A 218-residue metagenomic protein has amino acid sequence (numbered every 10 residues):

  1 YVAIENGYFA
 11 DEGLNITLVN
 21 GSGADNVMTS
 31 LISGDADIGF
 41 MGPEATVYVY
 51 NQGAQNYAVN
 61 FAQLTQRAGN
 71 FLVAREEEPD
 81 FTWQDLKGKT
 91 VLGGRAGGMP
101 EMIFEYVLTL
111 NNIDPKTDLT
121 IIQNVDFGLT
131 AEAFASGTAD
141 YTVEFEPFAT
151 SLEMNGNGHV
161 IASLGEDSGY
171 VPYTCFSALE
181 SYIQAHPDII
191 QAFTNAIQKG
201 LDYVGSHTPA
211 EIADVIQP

Functional and structural regions predicted by a protein language model:
Y1-D126, A133, D140-P147, N157 (+2 more regions): Short, glycine-/small- and polar/acidic-enriched structural segments that line small-molecule recognition paths
F127-Q217: Pocket-lining segment of extracytoplasmic ligand-binding domains
